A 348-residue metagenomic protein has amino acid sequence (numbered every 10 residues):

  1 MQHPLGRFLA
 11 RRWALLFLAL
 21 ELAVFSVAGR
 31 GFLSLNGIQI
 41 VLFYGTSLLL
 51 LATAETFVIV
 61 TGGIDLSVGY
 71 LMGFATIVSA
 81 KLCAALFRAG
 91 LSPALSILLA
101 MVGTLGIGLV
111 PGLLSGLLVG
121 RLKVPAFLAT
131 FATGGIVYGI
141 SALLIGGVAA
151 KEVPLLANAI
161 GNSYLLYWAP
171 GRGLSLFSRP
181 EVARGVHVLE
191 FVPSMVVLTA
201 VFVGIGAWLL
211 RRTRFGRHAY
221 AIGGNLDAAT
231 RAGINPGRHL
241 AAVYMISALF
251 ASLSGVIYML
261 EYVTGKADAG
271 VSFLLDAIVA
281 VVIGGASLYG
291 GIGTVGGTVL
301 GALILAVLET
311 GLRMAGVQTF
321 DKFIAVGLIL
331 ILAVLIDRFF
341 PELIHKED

Functional and structural regions predicted by a protein language model:
M1-A23, V27, R231-R238, L308-D348: Cytosolic-side transmembrane-helix boundaries in multi-pass membrane proteins
P4-R11, L35-V41, L91-V102, F177-V196 (+2 more regions): Interfacial loop-to-helix junctions that mark the boundaries of transmembrane helices in multi-pass membrane
A14-V27, E55, L105-G108, G134-A142 (+5 more regions): Hydrophobic core segments of alpha-helical transmembrane domains in multi-pass membrane transport and ion-translocation
A23-A89, L117-V124, A228, I283-G296 (+1 more regions): Single transmembrane alpha-helix segments in multi-pass membrane proteins
R88-G134: Alpha-helical transmembrane segments within multi-pass membrane transporters and channels
I97-T104, V110-S115, S175, V186-G265: Helix-loop-helix "hairpin" substructures at the membrane interface of multi-pass membrane proteins
A126-R212, H239-A242, Y262-G270, H345-D348: Transmembrane helix-bundle core of multi-pass membrane transporters and related energy-transducing complexes
Y244-S252, I257, E261-G327: Transmembrane alpha-helical segments in multi-pass inner-membrane proteins
